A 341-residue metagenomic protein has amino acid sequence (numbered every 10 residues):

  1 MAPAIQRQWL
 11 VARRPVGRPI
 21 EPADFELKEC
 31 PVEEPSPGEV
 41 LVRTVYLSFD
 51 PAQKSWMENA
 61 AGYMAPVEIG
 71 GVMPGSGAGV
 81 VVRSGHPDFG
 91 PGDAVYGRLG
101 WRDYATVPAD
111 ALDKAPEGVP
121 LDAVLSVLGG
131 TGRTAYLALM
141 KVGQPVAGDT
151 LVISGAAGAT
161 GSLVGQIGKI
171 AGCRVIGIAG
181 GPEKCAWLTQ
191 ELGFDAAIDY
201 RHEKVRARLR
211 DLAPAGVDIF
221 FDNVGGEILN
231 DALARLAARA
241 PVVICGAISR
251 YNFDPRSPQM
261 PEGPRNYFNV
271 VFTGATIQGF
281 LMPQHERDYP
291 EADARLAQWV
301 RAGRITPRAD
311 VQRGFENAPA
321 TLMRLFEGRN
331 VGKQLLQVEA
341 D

Functional and structural regions predicted by a protein language model:
A2-Q6, R304-V311, P319-D341: C-terminal capping/lid region of NAD(P)-dependent oxidoreductase domains
P31-F49, M57-W101: Glycine-rich beta-strand-centered segment in the early N-terminal region that forms part of a ligand/cofactor-binding
M73-V80, G90-G155, R304: NAD(P)H dinucleotide-binding glycine-rich loop of Rossmann-like/cofactor-binding domains, especially the beta1-alpha1
A94, T150, R174, A240-P241 (+1 more regions): Short glycine-centered segments of the SAM/dcSAM-binding site in methyltransferase folds
R102-D103, G180-L188, E262-Y267: Short, glycine/polar-rich helix-capping loops at beta-to-alpha or helix-loop-helix junctions that flank or form
S126-E203: Mid-domain Rossmann-like dinucleotide-binding core that forms the NAD(H)/NADP(H) cofactor-binding site
V205-P214: Short amphipathic alpha-helix with an adjacent loop that forms part of the alpha/beta core around
E227-I305, V338-D341: Glycine-rich phosphate-binding loop and adjacent beta-alpha segment of Rossmann(oid) nucleotide-cofactor-binding
